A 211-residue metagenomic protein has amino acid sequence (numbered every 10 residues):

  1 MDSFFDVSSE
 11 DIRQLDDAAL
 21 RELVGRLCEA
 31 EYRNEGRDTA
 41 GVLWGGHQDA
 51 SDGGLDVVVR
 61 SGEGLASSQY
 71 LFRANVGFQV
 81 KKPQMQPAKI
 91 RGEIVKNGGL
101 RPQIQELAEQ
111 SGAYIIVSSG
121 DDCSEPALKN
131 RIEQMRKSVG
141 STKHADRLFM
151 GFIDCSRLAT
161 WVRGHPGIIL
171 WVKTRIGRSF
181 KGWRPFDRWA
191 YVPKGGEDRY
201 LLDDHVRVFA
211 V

Functional and structural regions predicted by a protein language model:
M1-A210: Mixed-charge (Asp/Glu-Lys/Arg
